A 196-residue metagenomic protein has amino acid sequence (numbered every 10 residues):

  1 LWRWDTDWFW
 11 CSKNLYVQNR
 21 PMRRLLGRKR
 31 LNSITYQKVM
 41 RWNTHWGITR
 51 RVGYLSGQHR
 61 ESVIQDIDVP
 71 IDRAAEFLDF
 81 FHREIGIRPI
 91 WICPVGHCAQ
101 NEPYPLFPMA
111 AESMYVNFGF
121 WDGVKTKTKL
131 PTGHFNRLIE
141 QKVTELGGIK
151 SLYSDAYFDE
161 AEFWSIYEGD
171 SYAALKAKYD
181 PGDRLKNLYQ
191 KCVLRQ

Functional and structural regions predicted by a protein language model:
L1-Q196: Noncatalytic alpha-helical scaffold of FAD-dependent oxidoreductases
